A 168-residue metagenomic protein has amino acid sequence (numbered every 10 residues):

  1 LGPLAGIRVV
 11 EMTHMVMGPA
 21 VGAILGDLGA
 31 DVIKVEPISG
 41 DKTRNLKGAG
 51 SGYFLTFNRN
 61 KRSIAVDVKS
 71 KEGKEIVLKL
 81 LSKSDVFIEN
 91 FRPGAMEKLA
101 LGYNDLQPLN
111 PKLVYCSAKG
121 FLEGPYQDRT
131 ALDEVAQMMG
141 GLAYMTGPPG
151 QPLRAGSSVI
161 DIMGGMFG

Functional and structural regions predicted by a protein language model:
L1-G168: N-terminal helix-loop segment corresponding to the beta1-alpha1 unit of nucleotide/adenylate-binding folds
